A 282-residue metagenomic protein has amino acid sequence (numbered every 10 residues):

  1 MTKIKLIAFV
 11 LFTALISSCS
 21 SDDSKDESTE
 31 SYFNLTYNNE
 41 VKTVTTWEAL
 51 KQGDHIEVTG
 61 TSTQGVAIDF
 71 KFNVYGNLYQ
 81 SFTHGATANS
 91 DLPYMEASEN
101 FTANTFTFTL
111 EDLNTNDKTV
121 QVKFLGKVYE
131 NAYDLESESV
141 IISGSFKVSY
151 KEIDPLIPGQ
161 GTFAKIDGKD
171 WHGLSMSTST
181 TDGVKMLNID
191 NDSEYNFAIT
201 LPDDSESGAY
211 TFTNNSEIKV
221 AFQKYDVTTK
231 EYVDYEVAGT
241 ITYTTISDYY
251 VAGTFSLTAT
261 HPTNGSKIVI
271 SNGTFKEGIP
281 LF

Functional and structural regions predicted by a protein language model:
M1-S18: Sec-dependent bacterial lipoprotein signal peptides
T2, D112, P155-L156: A general structural signal for short secondary-structure junctions and capping/turn motifs
T13-T43, Y150-L156, I279-F282: Bacterial Sec-dependent N-terminal signal peptides
S31-Y37, V41-T119, L125-N131, H172-D248: Surface-exposed helix/loop patches within compact recognition domains
F33, G161-T162, L257: Generic short beta-strand
N114-D154, T244-F282: C-terminal or internal capping secondary-structure element at the end of a domain, subdomain, or sheet
L135-T181: Surface-exposed beta-loop interaction hotspot
